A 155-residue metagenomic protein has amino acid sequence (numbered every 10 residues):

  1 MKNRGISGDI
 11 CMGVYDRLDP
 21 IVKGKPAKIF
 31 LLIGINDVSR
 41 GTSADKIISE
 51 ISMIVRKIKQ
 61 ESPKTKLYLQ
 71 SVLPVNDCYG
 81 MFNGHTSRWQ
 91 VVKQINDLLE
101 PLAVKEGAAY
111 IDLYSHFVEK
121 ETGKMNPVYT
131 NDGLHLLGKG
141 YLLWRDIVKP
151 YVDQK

Functional and structural regions predicted by a protein language model:
M1-R56, G84, Q90-K93: Conserved SGNH/GDSL esterase-like catalytic core that processes O-acyl groups on lipids and polysaccharides
K2, Y68, A109-I111: General small-molecule cofactor/ligand-binding pocket signal
G24, Q60-E61, K105: Alpha-helix C-cap/termination motif
L32, Q70-S71: Alpha/beta-hydrolase-fold catalytic nucleophile elbow
D37, L73-P74: Active-site-proximal loop/turn and secondary-structure-junction residues that shape catalytic pockets, frequently
S62-K66: A short helix->loop->beta-strand "cap" motif at the edges of active sites that frequently abuts
P74-K155: Catalytic His-Asp segment of secreted/periplasmic serine-dependent ester chemistry enzymes
